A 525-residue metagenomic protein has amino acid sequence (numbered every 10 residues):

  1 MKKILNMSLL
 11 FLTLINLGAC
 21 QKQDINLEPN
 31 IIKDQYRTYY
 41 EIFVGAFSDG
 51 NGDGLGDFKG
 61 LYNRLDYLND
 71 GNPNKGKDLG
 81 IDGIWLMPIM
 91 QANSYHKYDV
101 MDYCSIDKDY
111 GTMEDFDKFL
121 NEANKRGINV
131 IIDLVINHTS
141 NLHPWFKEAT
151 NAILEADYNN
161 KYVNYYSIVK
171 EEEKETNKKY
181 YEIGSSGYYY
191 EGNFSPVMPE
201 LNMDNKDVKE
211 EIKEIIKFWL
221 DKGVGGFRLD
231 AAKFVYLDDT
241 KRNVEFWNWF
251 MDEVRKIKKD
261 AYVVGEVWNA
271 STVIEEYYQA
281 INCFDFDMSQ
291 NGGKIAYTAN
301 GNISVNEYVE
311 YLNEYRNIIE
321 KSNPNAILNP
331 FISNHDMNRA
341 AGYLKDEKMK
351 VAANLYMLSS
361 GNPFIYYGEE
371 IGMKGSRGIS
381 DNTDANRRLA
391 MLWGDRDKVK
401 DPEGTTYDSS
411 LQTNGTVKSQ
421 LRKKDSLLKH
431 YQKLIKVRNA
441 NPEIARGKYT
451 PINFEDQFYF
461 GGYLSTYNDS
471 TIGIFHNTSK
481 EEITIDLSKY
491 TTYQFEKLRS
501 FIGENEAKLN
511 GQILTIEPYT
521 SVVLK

Functional and structural regions predicted by a protein language model:
K2-L10: Sec-dependent signal peptide recognition, specifically the positively charged N-region followed immediately by
C20-K213, D221, R228, A232-Y277: Acidic/aromatic-lined carbohydrate-recognition and catalytic surfaces of CAZymes acting on diverse glycans
D34, F331, Y343-T484: Loop/helix patches that line or flank the sugar-binding groove of alpha-linked glycan CAZymes
D82-G83, G127-N129, G225-F227, D260-Y262 (+5 more regions): Beta-sheet entry/capping signal
L120-E122, G127-I128, N137-H138, H143-E155 (+12 more regions): Active-site-proximal helices and loops of the catalytic beta/alpha 8
E482-G503: Beta-strand-rich binding/interaction modules
K508-K525: C-terminal beta-strand-rich structural cap/linker in extracellular carbohydrate-active enzymes
